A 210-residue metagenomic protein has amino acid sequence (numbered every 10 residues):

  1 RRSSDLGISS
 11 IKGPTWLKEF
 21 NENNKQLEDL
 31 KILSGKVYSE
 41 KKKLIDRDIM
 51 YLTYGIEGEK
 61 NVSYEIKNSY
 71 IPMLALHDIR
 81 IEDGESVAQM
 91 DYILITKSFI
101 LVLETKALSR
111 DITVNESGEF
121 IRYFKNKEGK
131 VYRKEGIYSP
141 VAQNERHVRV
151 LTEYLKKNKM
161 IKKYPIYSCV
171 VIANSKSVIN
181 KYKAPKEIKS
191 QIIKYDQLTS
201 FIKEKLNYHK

Functional and structural regions predicted by a protein language model:
S4-A88, F124-K210: Surface-exposed interaction regions that form or flank ligand-binding interfaces
E59, D91, E104: Acidic active-site catalytic centers that drive phospho-/nucleotidyl reactions and related ester hydrolyses
E85-Q89, I95-S98: Short connector loops at helix/strand junctions that flank enzyme active sites, especially segments positioning acidic
M90, N115-G118, K183-A184: Surface-exposed beta-strand edges and their flanking turn/coil or helix-capping segments
L94-R122: Active-site beta-strand-loop-beta-strand hairpin of nuclease catalytic cores that positions key catalytic residues
